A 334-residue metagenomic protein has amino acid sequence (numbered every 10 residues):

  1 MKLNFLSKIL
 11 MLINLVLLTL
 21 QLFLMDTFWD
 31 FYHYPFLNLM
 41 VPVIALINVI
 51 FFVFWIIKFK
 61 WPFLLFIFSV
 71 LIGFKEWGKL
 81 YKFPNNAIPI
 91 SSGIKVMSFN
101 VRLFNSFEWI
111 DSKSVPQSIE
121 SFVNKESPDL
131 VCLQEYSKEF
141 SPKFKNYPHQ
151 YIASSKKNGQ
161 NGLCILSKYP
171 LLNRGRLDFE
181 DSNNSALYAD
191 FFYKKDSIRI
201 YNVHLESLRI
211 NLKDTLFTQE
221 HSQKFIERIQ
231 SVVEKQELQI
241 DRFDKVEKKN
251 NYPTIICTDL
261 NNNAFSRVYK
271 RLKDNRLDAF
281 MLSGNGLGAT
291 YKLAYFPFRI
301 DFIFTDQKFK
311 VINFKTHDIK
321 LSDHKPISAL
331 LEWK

Functional and structural regions predicted by a protein language model:
M1-F144, K334: N-terminal, active-site-proximal structural segment of metallo-dependent hydrolase catalytic domains
L6-W55, W61-L65, K245-T254, L260-K334: Metal-dependent phosphoester-hydrolase catalytic domains
L37, K95-V101, V115-F140, A189 (+6 more regions): Active-site beta-strand/loop signature of hydrolases that rely on acidic residues for catalysis
L71-I90, Q117-S121, L130-N211, K315-D318: Structured beta-strand-rich core segments of catalytic domains in phosphoester-bond hydrolases
V101-S114, R209-V232: Acidic/histidine-rich helix-loop elements that form or flank divalent-metal/phosphate-binding sites at the catalytic
L103-F107, S137-S141, K157-Q160, N183 (+4 more regions): Active-site environment of divalent metal-dependent phosphoester hydrolases
F107-K113, L177-D178, Y291-A294, H317: Short, solvent-exposed loop/turn segments at secondary-structure boundaries
K143-N146, D214, R267-K270: Short amphipathic alpha-helical segments
